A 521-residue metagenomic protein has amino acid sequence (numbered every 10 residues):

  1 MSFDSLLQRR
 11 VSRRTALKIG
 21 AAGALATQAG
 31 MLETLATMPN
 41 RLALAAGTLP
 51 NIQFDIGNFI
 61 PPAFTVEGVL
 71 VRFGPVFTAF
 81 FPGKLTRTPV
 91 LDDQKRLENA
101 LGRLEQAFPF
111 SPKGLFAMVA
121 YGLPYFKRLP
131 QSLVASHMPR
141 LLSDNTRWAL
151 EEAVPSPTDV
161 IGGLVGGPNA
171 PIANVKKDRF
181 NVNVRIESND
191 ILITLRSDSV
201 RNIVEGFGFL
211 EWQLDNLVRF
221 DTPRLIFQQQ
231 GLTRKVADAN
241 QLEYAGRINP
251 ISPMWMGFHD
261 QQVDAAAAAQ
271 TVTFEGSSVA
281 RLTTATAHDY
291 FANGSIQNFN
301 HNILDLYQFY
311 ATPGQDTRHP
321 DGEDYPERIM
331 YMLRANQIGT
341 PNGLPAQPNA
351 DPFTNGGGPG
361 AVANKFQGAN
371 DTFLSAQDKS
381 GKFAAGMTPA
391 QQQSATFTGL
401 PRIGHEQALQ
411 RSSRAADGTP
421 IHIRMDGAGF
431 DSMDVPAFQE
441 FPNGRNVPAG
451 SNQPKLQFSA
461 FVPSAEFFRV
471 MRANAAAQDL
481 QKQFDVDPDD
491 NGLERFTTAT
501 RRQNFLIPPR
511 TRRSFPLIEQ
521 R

Functional and structural regions predicted by a protein language model:
M1-V11: N-terminal secretory signal peptides
I19-L25, R41-R521: Long, histidine/aromatic-enriched segments associated with O2/redox biology
A29-T37: C-terminal segment of classical bacterial N-terminal signal peptides
